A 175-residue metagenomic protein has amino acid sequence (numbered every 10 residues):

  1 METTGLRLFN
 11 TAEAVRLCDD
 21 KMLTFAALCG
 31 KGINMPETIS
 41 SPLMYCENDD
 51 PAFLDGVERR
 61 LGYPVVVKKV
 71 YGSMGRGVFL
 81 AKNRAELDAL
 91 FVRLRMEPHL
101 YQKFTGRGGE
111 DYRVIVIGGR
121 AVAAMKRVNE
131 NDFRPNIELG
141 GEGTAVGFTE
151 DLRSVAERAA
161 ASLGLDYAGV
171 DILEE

Functional and structural regions predicted by a protein language model:
M1, G32, D171-E175: Short, intrinsically disordered, charge-balanced linker/junction segments flanking boundaries in proteins
M1-T3, F9-C18: N-terminal glycine-rich "phosphate-gripper" loop used for MgATP/nucleotide binding and carboxylate activation
F9-N10, E37, V67, G169: Hydrophobic residues in well-ordered beta-strands that form the structural core
R16-G109, E150-R153: Active-site nucleotide/adenylate-binding loops and adjacent lid/helix of ATP-dependent enzymes
M74-G77, G108-R113, A123-M125, E130-P135: Short acidic/glycine-rich loop or secondary-structure boundary segments that cap or lie
L90-F91, Q102, D111-V128, A159 (+1 more regions): Beta-strand scaffold of nucleotide-dependent catalytic cores
F133-E175: A long amphipathic alpha-helix within ATP-dependent nucleotide-binding catalytic cores
